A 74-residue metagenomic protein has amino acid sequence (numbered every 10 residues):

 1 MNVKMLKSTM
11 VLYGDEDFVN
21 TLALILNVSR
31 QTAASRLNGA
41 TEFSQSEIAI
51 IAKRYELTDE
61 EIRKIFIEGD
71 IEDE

Functional and structural regions predicted by a protein language model:
M1-T21, I25, K64: A short, Lys/Arg-rich alpha-helix, primarily the initiator
S8-T9, Y13, K53, I62-E74: Short, charged recognition helix plus adjacent turn of helix-turn-helix-like nucleic-acid-binding domains
E16-F18, F43-S46: Residue-level signal for the short linker/turn that defines the boundary of a DNA-recognition helix
V19-N20, Q31, A49: Residues within the helices of the helix-turn-helix
V28-F43: Recognition helix of helix-turn-helix/homeodomain-like DNA-binding domains that insert into the DNA major groove
N38-A40, A49, K53, I67: Residue-level detection of the helix-turn-helix DNA-binding "recognition helix"
S46-E61: DNA major-groove recognition helix of helix-turn-helix/homeodomain DNA-binding modules
